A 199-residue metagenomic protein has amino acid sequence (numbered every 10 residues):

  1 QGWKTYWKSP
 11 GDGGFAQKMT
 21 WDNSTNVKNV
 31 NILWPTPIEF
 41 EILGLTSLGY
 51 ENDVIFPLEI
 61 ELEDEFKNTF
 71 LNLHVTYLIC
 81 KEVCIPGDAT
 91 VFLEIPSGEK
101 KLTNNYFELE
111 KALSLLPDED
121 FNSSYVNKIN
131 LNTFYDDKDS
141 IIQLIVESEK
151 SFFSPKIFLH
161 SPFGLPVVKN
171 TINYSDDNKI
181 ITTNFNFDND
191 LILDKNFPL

Functional and structural regions predicted by a protein language model:
Q1-L199: Extracellular/lumen-exposed scaffold segments
